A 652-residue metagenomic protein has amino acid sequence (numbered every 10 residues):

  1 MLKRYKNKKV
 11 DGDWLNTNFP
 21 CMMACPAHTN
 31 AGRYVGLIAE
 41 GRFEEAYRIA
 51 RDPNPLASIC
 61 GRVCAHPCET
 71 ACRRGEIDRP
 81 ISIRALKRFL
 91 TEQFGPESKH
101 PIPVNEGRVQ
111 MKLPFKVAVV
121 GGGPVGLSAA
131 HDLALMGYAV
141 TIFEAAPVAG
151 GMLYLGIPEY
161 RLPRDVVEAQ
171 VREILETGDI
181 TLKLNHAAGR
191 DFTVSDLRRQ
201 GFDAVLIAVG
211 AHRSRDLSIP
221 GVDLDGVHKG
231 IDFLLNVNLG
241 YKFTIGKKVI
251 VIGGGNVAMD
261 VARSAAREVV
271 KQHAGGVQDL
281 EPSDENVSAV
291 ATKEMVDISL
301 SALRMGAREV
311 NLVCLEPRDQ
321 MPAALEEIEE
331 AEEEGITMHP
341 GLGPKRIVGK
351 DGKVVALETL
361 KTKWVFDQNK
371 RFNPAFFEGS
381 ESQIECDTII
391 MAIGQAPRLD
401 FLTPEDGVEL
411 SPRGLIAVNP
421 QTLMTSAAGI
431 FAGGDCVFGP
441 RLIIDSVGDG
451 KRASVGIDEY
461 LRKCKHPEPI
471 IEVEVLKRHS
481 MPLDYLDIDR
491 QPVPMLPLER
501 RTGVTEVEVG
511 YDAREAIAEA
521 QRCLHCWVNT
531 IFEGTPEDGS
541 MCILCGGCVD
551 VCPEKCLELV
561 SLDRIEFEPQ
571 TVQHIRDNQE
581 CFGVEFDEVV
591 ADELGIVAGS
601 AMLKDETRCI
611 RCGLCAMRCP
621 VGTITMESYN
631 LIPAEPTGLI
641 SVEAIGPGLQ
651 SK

Functional and structural regions predicted by a protein language model:
L2-R4, D11-D13, E329, E333 (+3 more regions): Mid-to-C-terminal Rossmann-like scaffold of FAD/NAD(P)H-dependent oxidoreductases
L15, F19-E40, G61-L90, T141 (+6 more regions): Iron-sulfur cluster-binding cysteine motifs and their immediate structural context in ferredoxin-like electron-transfer
H28-A39, Y47-I49, E76, P80-R84 (+8 more regions): Beta1-alpha1 glycine-rich phosphate/pyrophosphate-binding loop at the start of Rossmann-like nucleotide-binding domains
Y34, A57, H66-V120, L135-M136 (+9 more regions): FAD-binding core/adjacent interface of flavoenzyme oxidoreductases
V120-P124, G254-G255, A291, D435 (+1 more regions): Glycine-rich Rossmann-fold phosphate-binding loop(s) that bind the pyrophosphate of adenine dinucleotide cofactors
L175-R199, V237-Y241, G341-D387: A structured beta-alpha segment of the ubiquitous adenosine-cofactor-binding alpha/beta core
D225-V249, G255, R267, G275-G276 (+3 more regions): FAD-site-proximal beta/loop scaffold in flavoenzymes
V290-A291, M295, G433-L461: A conserved FAD-binding loop/helix module that cradles the flavin
